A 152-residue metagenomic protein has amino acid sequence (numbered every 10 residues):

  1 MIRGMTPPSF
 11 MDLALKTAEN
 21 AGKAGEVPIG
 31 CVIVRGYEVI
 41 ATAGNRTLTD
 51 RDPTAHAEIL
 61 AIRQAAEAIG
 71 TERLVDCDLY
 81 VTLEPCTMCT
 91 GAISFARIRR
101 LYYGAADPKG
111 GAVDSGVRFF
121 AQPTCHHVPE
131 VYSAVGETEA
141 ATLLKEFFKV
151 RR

Functional and structural regions predicted by a protein language model:
M1-A21, P85-R152: Zinc-dependent deaminase
A14, A18-A21, C31, A41 (+2 more regions): Small-residue (primarily alanine) positions within well-ordered alpha-helices, especially packing/interaction faces
G25-I29, V75: Short, basic and Ser/Thr-rich N-terminal targeting/leader segments
I29-Y37: Short beta-strand scaffold segments in enzyme catalytic cores
R35-G36, R63, V75: A cytosolic small-molecule/anion-sensing beta-strand core signal
I40-T47: Short beta->alpha transition motifs characteristic of CBS
T49-L60: A short, polar/charged loop-to-alpha-helix boundary motif
T71-E84: Immediate flanking context of iron-sulfur cluster ligation sites
